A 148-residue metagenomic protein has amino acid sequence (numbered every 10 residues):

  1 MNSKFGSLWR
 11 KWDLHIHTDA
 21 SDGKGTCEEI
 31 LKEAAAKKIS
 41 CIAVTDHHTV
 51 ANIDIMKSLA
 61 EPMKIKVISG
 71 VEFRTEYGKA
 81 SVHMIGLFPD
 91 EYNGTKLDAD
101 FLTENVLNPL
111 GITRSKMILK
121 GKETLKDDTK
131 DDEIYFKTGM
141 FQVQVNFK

Functional and structural regions predicted by a protein language model:
M1-A80: An N-terminally biased module of ancient metal coordination in phosphate/nucleic-acid-related enzymes
N2-G6, S58-K148: Extended substrate/RNA-proximal surfaces in nucleic-acid metabolism proteins
